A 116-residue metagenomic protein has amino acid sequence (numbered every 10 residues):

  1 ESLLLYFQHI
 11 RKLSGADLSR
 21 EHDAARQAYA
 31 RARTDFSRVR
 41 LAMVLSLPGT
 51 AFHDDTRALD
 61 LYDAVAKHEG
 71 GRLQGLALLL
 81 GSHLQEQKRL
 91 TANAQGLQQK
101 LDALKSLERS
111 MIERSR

Functional and structural regions predicted by a protein language model:
E1-S2, T34-S37: Generic helix N-cap/helix-start motif at coil->alpha-helix transitions
I10-H22, F52-R57: Helix-turn-helix repeat elements of alpha-solenoid scaffolds
L13-S19, H83-K100, L104: Alpha-helical linker/edge segments of TPR/alpha-solenoid repeat scaffolds and analogous pre-/post-domain helices
A25-A28, A58, Y62-H68, R72: Alpha-helical solenoid scaffolds that mediate protein-protein interactions, centered on TPR/SEL1-like repeats but also
R31-D35, F52: Inter-repeat boundary and helix-capping residues of tandem alpha-helical solenoids
F36, G75-L76: Start-of-helix register in tetratricopeptide repeats
R38, A42-L45: TPR repeat positional signature
S46-F52, S82-R89: Short coil/turn linking the two alpha-helices of tandem helical-hairpin repeats
